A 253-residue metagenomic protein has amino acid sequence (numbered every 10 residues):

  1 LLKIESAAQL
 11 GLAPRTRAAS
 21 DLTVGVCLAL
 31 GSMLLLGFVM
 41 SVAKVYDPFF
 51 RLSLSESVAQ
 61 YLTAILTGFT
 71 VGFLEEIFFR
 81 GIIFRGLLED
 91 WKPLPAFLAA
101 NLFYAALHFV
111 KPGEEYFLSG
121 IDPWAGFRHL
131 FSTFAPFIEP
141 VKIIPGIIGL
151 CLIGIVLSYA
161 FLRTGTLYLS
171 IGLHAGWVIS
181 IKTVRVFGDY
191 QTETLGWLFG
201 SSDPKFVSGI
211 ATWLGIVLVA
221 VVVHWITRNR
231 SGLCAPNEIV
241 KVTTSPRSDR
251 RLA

Functional and structural regions predicted by a protein language model:
L1-S6, A43, F161-L162, V221-R230: Structural signal for the C-terminal ends of transmembrane alpha-helices and the immediately following loop
K3-I77, F84-E89, E114-V141, S231-A253: Juxtamembrane helix-loop-helix connectors linking adjacent transmembrane helices in multi-pass membrane enzymes
A13, L152-T164: Generic transmembrane alpha-helix motif of multi-pass integral membrane proteins
L22, V26, L30, I65 (+8 more regions): Residue-level signature of the transmembrane alpha-helical core of multi-pass small-molecule transporters
M33-V39, N101-K111, A175-F187: Aromatic-anchored segments of alpha-helical transmembrane domains
L35, T70, F79, I83 (+2 more regions): Hydrophobic/aromatic residues in alpha-helical transmembrane segments
L74-A106, V110-W124, Y159-T166: Membrane-interface helix/loop boundary segments of multi-pass membrane proteins
P140, A175-A253: C-terminal membrane module of polytopic membrane proteins
